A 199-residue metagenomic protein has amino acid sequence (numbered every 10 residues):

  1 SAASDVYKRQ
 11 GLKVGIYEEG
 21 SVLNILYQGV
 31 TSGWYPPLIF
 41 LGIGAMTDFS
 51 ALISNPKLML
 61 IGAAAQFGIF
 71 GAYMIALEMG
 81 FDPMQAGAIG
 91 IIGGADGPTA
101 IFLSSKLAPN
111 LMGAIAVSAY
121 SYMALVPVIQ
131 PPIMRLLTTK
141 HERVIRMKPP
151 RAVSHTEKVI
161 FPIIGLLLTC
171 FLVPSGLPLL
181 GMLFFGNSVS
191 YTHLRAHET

Functional and structural regions predicted by a protein language model:
S1-K8, P37-I39, G71, P162-I164 (+1 more regions): Hydrophobic mid-bilayer segments of alpha-helices in multi-pass membrane transport proteins, especially secondary
A2-Q10, T192-T199: Conserved small/polar residues in nucleotide/adenosyl-binding loops
G11-L41: Interfacial loop/helix-cap signal at membrane boundaries in integral membrane proteins
Q28, S32-G33, I39-F49, L60-G71 (+4 more regions): Alpha-helical membrane segments and immediately flanking helix-loop junctions that form or couple to the substrate/ion
I43-L52, S188-R195: C-terminal ends of transmembrane helices
M112-P127: Alpha-helical transmembrane segments
M134-I160: Intrinsically disordered, low-complexity non-transmembrane regions of multi-pass membrane transporters
T169-E198: Transmembrane helical segments that form the transport core of multi-pass membrane transport proteins
